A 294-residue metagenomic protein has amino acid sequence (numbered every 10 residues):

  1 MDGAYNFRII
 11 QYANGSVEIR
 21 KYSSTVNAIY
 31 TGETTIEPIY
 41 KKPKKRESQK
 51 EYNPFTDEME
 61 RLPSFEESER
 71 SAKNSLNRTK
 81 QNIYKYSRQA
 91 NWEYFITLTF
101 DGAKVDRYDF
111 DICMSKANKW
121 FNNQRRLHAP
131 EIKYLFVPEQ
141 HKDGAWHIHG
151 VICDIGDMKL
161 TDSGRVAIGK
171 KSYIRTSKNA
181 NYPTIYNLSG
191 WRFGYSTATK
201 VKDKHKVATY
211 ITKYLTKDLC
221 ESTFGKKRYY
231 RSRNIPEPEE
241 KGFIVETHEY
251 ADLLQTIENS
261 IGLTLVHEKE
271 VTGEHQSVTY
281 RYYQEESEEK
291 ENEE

Functional and structural regions predicted by a protein language model:
M1-G144, I155-E294: Right-hand nucleic-acid polymerase module
H147: Conserved, short, structured surface segments that act as functional micro-motifs
